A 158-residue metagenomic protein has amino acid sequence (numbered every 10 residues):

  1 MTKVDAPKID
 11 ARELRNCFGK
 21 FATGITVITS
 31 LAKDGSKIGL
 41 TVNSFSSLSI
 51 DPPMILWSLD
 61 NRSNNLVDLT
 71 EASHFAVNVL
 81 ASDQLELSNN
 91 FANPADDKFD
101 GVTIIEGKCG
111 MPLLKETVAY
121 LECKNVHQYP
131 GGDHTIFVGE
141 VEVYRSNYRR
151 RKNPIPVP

Functional and structural regions predicted by a protein language model:
M1-P158: Basic, polyanion-binding surface patches
